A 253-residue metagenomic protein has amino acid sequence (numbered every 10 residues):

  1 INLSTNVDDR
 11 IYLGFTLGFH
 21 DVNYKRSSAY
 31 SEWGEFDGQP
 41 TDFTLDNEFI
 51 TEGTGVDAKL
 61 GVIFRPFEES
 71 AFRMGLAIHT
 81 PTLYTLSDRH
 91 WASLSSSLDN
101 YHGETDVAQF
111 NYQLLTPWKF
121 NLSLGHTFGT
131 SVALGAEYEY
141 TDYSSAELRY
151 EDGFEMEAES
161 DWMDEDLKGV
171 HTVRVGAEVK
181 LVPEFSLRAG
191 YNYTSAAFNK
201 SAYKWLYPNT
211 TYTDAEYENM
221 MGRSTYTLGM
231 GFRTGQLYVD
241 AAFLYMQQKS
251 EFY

Functional and structural regions predicted by a protein language model:
I1-Y253: Outer-membrane beta-barrel porins/channels
